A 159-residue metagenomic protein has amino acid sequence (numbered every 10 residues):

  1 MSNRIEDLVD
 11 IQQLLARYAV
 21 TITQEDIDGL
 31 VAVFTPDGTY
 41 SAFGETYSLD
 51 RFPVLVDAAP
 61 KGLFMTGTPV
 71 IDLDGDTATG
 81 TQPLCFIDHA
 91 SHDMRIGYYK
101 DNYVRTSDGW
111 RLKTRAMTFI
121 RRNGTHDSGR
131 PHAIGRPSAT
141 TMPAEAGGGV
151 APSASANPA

Functional and structural regions predicted by a protein language model:
M1-I5, A151-P152: Juxtamembrane and targeting peptides
D7-T23: Short, aromatic-enriched amphipathic alpha-helices that serve as compact interaction elements
T21-F86: A solvent-exposed, acidic/Ser-Thr-rich amphipathic alpha-helical stretch
Y40-A42, T46-Y47, H89, R122-G124 (+1 more regions): Outer-membrane beta-barrel domain signature
A59, I87-M94, R122: Short, cysteine-centered beta-strand-loop-beta hairpins and adjacent loop/turn segments enriched in charged/polar
F64-T66, M94-K100: Short, surface-exposed coil-to-beta transition loops
T79, Y98-R130: Short beta-strand edge/turn micro-motifs at domain boundaries
N123-A159: Acidic/histidine-enriched, glycine/proline-rich intrinsically disordered or flexible terminal extensions
